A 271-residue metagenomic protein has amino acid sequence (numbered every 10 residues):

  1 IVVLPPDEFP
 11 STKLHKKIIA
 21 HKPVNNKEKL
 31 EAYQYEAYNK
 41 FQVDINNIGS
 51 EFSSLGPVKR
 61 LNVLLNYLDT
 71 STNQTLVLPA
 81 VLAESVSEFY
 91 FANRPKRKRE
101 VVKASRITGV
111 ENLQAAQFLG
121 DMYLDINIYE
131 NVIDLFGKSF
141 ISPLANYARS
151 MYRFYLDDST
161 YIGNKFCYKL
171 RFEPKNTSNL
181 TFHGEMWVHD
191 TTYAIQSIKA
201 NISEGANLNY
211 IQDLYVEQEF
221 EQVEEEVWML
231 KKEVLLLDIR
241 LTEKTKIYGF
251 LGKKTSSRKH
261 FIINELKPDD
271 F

Functional and structural regions predicted by a protein language model:
I1-F9, H21, Y215, L235-I247: Periplasmic N-terminal soluble interaction domains immediately after the signal peptide in Gram-negative
L4-C167, E173-T181, G249-F271: Structured extracytoplasmic
E28, I48, S203-D213, E217-F220: Outer-membrane beta-barrel proteins
A32, G163-R171, Q196-K199, V227-K232: Short, hydrophobic/aromatic-rich segments at coil-to-beta transitions
K40-V43, K175, S203, L236-L241: Hydrophobic lipid-interacting interfaces of membrane-associated proteins
L180-H183, Q212-E217, L251: Short, surface-exposed coil-to-beta transition loops
G184-M186, D190, Y215-E225: Extended lipid/amphipathic-ligand handling interfaces
D190-E204: Surface-exposed extracellular loop regions of Gram-negative outer-membrane beta-barrel proteins
